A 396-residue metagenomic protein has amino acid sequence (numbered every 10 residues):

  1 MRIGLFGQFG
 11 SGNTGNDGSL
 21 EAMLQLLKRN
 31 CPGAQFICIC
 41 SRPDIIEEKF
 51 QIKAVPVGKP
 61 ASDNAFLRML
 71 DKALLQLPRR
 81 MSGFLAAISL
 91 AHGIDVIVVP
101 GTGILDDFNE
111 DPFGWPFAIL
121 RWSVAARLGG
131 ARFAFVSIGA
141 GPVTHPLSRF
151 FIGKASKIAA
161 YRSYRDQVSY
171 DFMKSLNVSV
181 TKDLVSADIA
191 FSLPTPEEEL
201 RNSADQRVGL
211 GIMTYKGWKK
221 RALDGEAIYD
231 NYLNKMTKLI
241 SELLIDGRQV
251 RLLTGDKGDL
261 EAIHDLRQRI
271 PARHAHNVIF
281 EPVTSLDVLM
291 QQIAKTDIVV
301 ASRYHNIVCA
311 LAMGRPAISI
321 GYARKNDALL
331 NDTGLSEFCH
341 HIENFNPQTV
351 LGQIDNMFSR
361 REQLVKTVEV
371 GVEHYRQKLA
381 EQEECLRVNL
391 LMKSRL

Functional and structural regions predicted by a protein language model:
M1-L396: Active-site anion-handling motifs in enzyme catalytic cores
